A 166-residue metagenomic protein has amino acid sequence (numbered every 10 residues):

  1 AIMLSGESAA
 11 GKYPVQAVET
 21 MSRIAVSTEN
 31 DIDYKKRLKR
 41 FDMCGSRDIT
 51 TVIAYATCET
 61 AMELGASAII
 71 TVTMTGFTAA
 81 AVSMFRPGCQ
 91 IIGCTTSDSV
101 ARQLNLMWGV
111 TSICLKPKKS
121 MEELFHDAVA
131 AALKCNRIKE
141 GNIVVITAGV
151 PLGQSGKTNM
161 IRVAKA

Functional and structural regions predicted by a protein language model:
I2-A10, L38-D42, G88-C89, T111-K116: Short beta-alpha connecting loops at secondary-structure transitions that line or flank enzyme active sites
M3, T111-C114, H126, A130 (+1 more regions): Beta-strand/loop-dominated core regions that host nucleotide or nucleotide-derived cofactor-binding catalytic loops
L4-G6, N30-F41, S67, V72 (+1 more regions): Flexible, glycine/charged-enriched surface loops at secondary-structure junctions
S8-N30, M160-V163: C-terminal helical cap(s) of enzyme catalytic domains, especially alpha/beta-barrels
T20-T57: Long, charged amphipathic helices and adjacent flexible linkers at domain junctions
V52-A66, F125-N136, N142: Phosphate-interacting basic helix/loop segments used at nucleotide- and nucleic-acid interfaces
T78-A80, R86-E123: Nucleotide-binding motor/catalytic cores of P-loop/tubulin-like NTPases across gene-expression machines
A131-L133, K139-L152, T158-A164: C-terminal binding/interaction regions
